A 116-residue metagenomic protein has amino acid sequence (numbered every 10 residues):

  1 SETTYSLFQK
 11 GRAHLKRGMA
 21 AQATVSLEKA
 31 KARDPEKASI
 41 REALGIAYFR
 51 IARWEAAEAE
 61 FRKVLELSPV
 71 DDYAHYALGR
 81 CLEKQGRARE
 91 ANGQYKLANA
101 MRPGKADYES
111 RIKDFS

Functional and structural regions predicted by a protein language model:
E2-R33: Alpha-helical segment of the N-proximal tetratricopeptide repeat
R17-K29, I51-K63, Q85-L97: Structural signature of tandem alpha-helical TPR/SEL1-like repeats, specifically the intra-repeat loop/turn
R80-D107, K113: TPR/TPR-like (Sel1-like) alpha-helical repeat modules
